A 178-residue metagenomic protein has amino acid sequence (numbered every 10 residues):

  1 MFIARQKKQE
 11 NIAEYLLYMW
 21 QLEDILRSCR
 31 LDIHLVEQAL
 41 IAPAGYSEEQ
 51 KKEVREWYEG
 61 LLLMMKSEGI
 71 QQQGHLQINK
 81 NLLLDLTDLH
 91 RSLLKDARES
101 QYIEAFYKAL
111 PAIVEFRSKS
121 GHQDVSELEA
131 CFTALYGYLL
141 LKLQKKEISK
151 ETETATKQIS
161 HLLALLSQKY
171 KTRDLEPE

Functional and structural regions predicted by a protein language model:
F2-Q73: N-terminal interaction modules that seed assembly of large macromolecular complexes
I3, G45, E53, L62-K66 (+6 more regions): A structural motif
I12-M19, I33, V54, Y58 (+4 more regions): Short runs of predominantly hydrophobic/aromatic residues within well-ordered alpha helices that form helix-helix
I25, P43, Q50, Y102 (+2 more regions): Interface faces of extended alpha-helical assemblies that scaffold/oligomerize eukaryotic macromolecular complexes
I25-S28, Y46, G60-Q71, D88-D96 (+3 more regions): Amphipathic alpha-helical interaction surfaces
Q38-A39, K80, Y107, E153: Short, charged, amphipathic alpha-helical segments
L76-Y136: A charged, amphipathic interaction segment
V114-E178: Glycine-rich, aromatic-bearing surface loops/beta-hairpins
